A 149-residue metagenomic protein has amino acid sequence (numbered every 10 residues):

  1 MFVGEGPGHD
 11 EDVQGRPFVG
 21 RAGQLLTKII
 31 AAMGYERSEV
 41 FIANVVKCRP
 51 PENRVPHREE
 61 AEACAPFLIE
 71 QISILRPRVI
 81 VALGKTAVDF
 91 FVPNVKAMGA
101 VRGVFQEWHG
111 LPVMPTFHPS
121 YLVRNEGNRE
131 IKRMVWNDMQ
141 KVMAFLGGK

Functional and structural regions predicted by a protein language model:
M1-K149: A polyanion-binding, active-site-adjacent surface
